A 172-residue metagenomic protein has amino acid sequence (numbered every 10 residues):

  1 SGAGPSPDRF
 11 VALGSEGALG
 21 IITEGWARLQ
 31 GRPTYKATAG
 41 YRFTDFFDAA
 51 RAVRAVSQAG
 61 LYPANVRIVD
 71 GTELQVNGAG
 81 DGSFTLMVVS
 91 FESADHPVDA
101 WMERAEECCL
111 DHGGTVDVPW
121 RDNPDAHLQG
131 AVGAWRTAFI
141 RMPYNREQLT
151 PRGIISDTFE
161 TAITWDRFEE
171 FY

Functional and structural regions predicted by a protein language model:
S1-R32: FAD-binding core of FAD-dependent oxidoreductases, characterized by glycine-rich FAD pyrophosphate-binding loops
A27, G31, A37, R42-D45 (+1 more regions): C-terminal substrate-recognition/cap domain of FAD-linked oxidoreductases
